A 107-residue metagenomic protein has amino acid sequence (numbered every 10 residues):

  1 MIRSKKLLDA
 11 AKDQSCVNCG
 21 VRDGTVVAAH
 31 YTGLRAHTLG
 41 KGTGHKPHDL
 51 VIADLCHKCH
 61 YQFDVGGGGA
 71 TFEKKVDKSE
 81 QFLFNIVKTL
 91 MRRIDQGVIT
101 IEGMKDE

Functional and structural regions predicted by a protein language model:
M1-D9, L39-K46: Short, intrinsically disordered, charge-biased short linear motifs at domain edges
I2-T32: Short cysteine-rich loop/turn motifs with clustered Cys
G20-V21, C59-F63: Detector for the c-type heme attachment site
H30-G40: A short, surface-exposed loop/turn module that caps and links secondary-structure elements
T38-V51, Y61-E107: Polybasic, low-complexity binding patches
